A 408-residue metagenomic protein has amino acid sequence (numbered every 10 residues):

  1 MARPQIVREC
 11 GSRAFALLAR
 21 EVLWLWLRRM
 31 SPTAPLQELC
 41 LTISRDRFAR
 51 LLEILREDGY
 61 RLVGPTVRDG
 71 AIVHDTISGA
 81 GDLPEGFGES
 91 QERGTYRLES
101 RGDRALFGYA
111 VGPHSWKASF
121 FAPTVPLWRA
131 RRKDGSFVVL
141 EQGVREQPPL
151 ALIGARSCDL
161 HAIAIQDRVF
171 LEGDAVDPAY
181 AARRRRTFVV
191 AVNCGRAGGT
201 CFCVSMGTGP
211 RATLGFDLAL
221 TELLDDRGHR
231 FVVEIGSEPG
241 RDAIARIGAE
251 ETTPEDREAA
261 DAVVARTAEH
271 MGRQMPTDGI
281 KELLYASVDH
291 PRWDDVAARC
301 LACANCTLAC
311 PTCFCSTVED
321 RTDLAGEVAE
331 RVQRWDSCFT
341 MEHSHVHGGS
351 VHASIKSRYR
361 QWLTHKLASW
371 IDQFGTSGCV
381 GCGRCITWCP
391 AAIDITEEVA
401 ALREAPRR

Functional and structural regions predicted by a protein language model:
W24-W26: Tryptophan (W) side chains
M30-Y285, H290-W293, L324: Iron-sulfur-associated redox domains of electron-transfer enzymes in respiratory and anaerobic energy metabolism
T277-A298, S316-R408: Ferredoxin-type iron-sulfur electron-transfer modules in oxidoreductases and energy-metabolism complexes
A297-T307: Extended amphipathic alpha-helical segments enriched in small hydrophobics
N305-T312, S316-R321: A donor-sugar binding/catalytic signature common to diverse glycosyltransferases and related nucleotide-sugar
